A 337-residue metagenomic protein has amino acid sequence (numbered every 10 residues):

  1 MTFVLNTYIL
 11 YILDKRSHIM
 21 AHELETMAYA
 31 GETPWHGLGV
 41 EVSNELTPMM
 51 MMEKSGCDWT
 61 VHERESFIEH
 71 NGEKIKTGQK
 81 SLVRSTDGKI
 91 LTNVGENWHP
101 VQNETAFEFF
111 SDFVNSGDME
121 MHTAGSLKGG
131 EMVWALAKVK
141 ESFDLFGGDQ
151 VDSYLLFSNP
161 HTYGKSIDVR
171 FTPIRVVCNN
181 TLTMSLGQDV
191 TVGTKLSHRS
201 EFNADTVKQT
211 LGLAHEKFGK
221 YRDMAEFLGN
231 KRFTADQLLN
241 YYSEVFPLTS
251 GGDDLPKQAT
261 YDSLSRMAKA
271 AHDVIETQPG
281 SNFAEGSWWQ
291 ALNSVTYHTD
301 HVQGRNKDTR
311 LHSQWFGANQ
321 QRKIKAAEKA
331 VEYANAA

Functional and structural regions predicted by a protein language model:
F3-E65, S142-A337: Intrinsically disordered, low-complexity regions enriched in serine/threonine
L13-I19, K80, M132-W134: A generic structural signal for beta-strand entry/edge sites
M20-T123: N-terminal low-complexity, intrinsically disordered segments
K74, G129, G147-D149: A generic structural signal for short, solvent-exposed coil/turn residues that cap or connect secondary-structure
L82, A135-V139, R170-P173: Short beta-strand element of the conserved SAM-dependent methyltransferase core
A106, E131-V133, V151: Residues at beta-strand starts and edge strands
N115-L145, F246-P247, E328-V331: Ser/Thr-rich, low-complexity intrinsically disordered terminal regions
